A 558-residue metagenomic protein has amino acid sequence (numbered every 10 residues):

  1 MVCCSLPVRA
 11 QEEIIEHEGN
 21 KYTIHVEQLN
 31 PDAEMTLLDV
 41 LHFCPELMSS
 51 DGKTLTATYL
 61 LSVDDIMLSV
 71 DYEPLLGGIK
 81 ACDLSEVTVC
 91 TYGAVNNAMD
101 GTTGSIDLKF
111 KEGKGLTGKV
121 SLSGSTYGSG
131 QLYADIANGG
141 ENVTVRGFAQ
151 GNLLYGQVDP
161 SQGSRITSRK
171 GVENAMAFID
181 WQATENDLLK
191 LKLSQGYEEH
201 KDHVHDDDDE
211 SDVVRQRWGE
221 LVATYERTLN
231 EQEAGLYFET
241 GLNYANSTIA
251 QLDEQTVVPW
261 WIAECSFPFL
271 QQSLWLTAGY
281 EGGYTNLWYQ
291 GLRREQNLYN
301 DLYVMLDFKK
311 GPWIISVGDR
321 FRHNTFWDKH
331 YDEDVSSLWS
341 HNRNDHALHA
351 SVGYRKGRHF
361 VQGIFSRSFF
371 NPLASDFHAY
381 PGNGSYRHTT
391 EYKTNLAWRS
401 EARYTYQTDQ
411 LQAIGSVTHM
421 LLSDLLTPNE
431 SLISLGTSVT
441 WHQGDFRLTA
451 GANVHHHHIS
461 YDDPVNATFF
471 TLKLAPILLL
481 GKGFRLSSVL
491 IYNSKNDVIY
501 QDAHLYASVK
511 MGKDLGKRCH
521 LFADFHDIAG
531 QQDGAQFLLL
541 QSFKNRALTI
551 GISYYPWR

Functional and structural regions predicted by a protein language model:
E12-E18, Y22, L38-D71: Extracytoplasmic beta-strand/coil segments of soluble accessory domains associated with Gram-negative outer-membrane
N30, G113-A137, G163-S168: Short strand-turn segments of transmembrane beta-barrel domains in outer membranes, especially the first one or two
L37-V40, P74-L75, V87-V89, M99-S121: N-terminal periplasmic accessory domains that precede and gate Gram-negative outer-membrane beta-barrel machines
I66-G93: Short acidic/polar hinge/loop motifs at secondary-structure boundaries that mediate gating or recognition
L154-N174, Q182-W260, L287, R294 (+1 more regions): Flexible loop and strand-edge segments within Gram-negative outer membrane beta-barrel domains
F321-N342, H346, V352-R399, V417-T427 (+1 more regions): Surface-exposed extracellular loop regions of Gram-negative outer-membrane beta-barrel proteins, predominantly
Q407-S494: Gram-negative outer-membrane beta-barrel transporters
S542-R558: Outer-membrane beta-barrel "beta-signal"
